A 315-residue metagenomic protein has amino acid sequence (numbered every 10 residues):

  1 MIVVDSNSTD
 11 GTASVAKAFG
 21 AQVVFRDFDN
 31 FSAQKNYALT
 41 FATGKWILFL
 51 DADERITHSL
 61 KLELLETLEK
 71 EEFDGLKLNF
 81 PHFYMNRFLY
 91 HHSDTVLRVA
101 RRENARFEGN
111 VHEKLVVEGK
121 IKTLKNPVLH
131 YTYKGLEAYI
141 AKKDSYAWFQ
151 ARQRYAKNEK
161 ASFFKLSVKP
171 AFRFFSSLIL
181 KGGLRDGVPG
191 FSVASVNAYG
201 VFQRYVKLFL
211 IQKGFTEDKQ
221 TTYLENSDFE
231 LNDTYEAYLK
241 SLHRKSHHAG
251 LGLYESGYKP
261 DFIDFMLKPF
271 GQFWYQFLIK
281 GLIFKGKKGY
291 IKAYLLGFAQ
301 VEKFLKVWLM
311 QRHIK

Functional and structural regions predicted by a protein language model:
M1, D5-S14, F28, D51: A conserved acidic beta->alpha catalytic loop
S6, G44, E54: Residues lining hydrophobic/aromatic ligand-binding pockets adjacent to catalytic sites
D10-F19, S59-L60: Acidic helix N-cap motif at the loop->helix transition within catalytic regions of sugar-transfer enzymes
G11, A33, D186: Residues that form or flank phosphate/diphosphate-binding pockets in enzymes that use nucleotide phosphates
A18, R26-A42: Glycine-rich, basic loop-to-helix element that forms the pyrophosphate-binding segment of sugar-nucleotide handling
N36-L39, W46, H58-M310: Catalytic-site signature of metal-activated, phosphate-bearing donor transferases, centered on the GT-A/GT-A-like
